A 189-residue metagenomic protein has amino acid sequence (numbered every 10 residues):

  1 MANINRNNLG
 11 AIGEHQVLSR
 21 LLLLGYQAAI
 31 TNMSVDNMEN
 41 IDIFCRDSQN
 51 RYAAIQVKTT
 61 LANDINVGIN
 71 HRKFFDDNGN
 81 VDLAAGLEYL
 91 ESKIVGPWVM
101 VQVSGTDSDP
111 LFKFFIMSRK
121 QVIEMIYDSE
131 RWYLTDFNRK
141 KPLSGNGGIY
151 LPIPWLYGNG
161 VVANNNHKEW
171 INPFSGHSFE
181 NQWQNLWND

Functional and structural regions predicted by a protein language model:
M1-E39, F44-D189: Mixed-charge (Asp/Glu-Lys/Arg
